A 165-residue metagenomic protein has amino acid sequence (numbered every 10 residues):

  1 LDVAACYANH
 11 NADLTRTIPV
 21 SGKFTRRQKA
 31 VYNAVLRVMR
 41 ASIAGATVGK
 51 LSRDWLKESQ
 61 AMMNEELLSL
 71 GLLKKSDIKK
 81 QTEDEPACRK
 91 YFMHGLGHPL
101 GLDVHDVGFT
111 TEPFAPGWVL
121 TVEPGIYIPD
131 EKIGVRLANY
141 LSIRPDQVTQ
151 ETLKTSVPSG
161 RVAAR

Functional and structural regions predicted by a protein language model:
L1-R165: Active-site neighborhoods and metal-handling regions in enzymes and metal-associated proteins
